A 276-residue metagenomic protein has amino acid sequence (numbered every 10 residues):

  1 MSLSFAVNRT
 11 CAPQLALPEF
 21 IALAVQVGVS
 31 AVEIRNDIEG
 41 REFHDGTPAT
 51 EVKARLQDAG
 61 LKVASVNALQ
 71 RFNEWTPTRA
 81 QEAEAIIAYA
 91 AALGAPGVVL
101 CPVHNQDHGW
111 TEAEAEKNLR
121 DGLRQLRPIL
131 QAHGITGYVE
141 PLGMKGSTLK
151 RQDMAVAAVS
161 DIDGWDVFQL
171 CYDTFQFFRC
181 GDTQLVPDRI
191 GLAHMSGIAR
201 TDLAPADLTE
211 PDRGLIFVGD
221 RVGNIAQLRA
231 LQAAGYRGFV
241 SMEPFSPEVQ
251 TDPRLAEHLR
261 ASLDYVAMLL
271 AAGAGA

Functional and structural regions predicted by a protein language model:
M1-A6, Q14-S30, Q57-G60, A85-A88 (+3 more regions): Histidine-acidic metal/acid-base catalytic patches
N8, G40, R71-E74, E114 (+3 more regions): Conserved short-loop catalytic and cofactor-binding motifs
S30, I34-Q125, Q176, N224 (+3 more regions): Structural motif corresponding to the early beta-alpha repeats
V103, P141-L142, E243-F245: Short, well-ordered beta-to-alpha junction loops that form the rim of enzyme active sites and present histidine/acidic
Q106-G109, K145-L149: Short, well-ordered, mixed-charge alpha-helical segments that flank or form enzyme active sites
D121-L142: Catalytic cores of phosphodiester-bond-cleaving enzymes
T136-S147, C171-F175: Aromatic-lined carbohydrate-recognition surfaces of secreted/lumenal glycan-active proteins
